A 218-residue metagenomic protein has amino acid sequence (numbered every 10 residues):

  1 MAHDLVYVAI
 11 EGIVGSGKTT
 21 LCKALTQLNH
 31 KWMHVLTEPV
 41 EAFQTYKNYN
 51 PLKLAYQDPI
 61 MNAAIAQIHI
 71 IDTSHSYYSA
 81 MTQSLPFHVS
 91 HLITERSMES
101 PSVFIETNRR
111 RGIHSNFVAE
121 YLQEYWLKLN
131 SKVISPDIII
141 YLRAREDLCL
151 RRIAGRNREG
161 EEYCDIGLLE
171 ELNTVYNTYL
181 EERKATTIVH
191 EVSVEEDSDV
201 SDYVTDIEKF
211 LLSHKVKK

Functional and structural regions predicted by a protein language model:
I10: Hydrophobic anchor at the beta1->P-loop junction of P-loop NTPases
I13: P-loop (Walker A) phosphate-binding loop of NTP-binding proteins
K18: Conserved lysine of the Walker
L21, L25: Hydrophobic positions on the alpha1 helix immediately C-terminal to the Walker A/P-loop
Q27-T73, F104-I105: Conserved substrate/cofactor phosphate-moiety recognition/catalytic segment in nucleotide-dependent phosphotransferases
N62-I134: Glycine-rich phosphate-binding loop used to anchor ATP phosphates in small-molecule kinases, encompassing both
S102-V175: A glycine- and Lys/Arg-enriched "phosphate-lid" helix/loop adjacent to the NTP-binding pocket of small-molecule kinases
L150-K218: NTP-dependent small-molecule kinase module
